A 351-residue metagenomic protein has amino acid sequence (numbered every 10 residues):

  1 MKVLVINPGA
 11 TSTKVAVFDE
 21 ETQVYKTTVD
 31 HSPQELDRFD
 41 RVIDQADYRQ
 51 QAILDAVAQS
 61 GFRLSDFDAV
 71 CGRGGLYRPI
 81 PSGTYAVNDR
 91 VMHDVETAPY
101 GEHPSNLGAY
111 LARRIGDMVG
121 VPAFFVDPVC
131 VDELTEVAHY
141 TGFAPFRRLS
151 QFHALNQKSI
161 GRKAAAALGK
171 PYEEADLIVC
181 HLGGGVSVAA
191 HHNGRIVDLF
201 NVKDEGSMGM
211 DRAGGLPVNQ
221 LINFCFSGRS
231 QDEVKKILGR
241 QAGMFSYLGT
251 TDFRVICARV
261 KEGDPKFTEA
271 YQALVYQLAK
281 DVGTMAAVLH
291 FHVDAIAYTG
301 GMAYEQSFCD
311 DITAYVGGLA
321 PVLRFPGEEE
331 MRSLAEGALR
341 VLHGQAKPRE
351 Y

Functional and structural regions predicted by a protein language model:
V3-D44, D204: Short glycine-rich, Thr/Ser-proximal phosphate-binding strand/loop in the N-terminal lobe of ATP-dependent enzymes
K26-S65, V91, V95-Y100: N-terminal phosphate-binding loop and adjacent alpha-helix
D55-D68, A167-P171, V282-D294: Phosphate/pyrophosphate-binding loops at sites that engage ATP/ADP/AMP, CoA/4′-phosphopantetheine, polyphosphate
V57-P104, P122, C130-T141: Short beta-strand-loop/turn "lid" adjacent to the catalytic site in phosphate-handling enzymes
L107-R114, F125, Y140, A144-D176 (+4 more regions): Glycine-rich phosphate-binding loop plus the immediately following alpha-helix
K236-F291: Adenine-nucleotide phosphate-binding core of ATP-dependent small-molecule kinases
V293-I312: Glycine-rich phosphate-binding loops at beta-strand->alpha-helix junctions
Q306, D310-E336: Conserved phosphate-binding/catalytic loops in two-lobed NTP-binding clefts
